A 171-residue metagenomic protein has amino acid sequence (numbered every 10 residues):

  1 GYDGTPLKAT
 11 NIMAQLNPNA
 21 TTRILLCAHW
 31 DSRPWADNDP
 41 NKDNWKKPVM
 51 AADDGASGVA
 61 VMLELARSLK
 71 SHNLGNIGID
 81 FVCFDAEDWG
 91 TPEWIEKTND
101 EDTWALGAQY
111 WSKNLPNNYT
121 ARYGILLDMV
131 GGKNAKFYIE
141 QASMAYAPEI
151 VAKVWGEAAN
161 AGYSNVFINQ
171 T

Functional and structural regions predicted by a protein language model:
G1-N19: A non-catalytic alpha/beta surface segment that caps or lines the substrate-entry region of metallo-dependent hydrolase
N11-Q15, L25-C27, D80-C83, L126: Soluble periplasmic/extracytoplasmic beta-strand elements of cell-envelope proteins
N17-N19, H29-D31, A86-E87, V130: Solvent-exposed coil/turn segments that connect beta secondary-structure elements in extracytoplasmic/periplasmic
T22, S32-P48: Glycine/charged-rich beta-loop-alpha catalytic/anionic-binding loops adjacent to active sites
K46-E149: Acidic/histidine-rich catalytic neighborhood of metal-dependent amide-processing enzymes
K153-A161: Generic non-transmembrane alpha-helical segments
G162-T171: Short catalytic/ligand-gating loop segments at beta-alpha or beta-beta junctions within enzyme catalytic domains
